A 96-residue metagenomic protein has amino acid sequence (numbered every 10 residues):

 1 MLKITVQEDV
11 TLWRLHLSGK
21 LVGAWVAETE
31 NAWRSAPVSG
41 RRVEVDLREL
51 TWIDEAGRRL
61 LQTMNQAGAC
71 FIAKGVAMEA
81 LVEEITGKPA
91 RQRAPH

Functional and structural regions predicted by a protein language model:
M1-H96: STAS-like cytosolic regulatory interaction modules
